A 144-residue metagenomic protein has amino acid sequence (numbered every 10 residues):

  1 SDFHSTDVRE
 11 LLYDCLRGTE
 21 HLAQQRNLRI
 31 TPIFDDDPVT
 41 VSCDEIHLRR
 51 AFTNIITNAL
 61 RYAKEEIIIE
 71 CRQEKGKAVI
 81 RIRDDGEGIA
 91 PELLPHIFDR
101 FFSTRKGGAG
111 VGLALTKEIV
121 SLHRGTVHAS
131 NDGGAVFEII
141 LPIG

Functional and structural regions predicted by a protein language model:
S1-D2, T40-C43: Conserved micro-motifs of the catalytic ATP-binding
D2-R17: A conserved beta-strand-to-alpha-helix junction within the catalytic ATP-binding
E66-G76: Short beta-strand/loop element within the Bergerat-fold HATPase_c
D84: Acidic ATP/Mg2+-coordinating residue in the GHKL
I89-F101: Short conserved segment of the HATPase_c
G112, T116: Short alpha-helical Gxxx[C/S/T] motif in the catalytic ATP-binding
